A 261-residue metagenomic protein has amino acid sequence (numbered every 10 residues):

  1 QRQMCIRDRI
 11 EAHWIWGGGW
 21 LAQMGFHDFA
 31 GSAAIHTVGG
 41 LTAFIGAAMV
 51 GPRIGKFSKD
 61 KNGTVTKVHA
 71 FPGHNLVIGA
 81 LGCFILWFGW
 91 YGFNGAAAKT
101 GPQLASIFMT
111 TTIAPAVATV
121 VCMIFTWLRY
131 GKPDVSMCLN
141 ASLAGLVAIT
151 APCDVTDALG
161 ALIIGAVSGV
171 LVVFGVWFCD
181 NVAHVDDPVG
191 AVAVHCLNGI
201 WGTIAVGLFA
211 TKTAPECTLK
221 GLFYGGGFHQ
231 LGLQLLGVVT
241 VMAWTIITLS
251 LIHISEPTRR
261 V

Functional and structural regions predicted by a protein language model:
Q3, R7-L251, S255, R260: Glycine- and aromatic-enriched membrane alpha-helices
